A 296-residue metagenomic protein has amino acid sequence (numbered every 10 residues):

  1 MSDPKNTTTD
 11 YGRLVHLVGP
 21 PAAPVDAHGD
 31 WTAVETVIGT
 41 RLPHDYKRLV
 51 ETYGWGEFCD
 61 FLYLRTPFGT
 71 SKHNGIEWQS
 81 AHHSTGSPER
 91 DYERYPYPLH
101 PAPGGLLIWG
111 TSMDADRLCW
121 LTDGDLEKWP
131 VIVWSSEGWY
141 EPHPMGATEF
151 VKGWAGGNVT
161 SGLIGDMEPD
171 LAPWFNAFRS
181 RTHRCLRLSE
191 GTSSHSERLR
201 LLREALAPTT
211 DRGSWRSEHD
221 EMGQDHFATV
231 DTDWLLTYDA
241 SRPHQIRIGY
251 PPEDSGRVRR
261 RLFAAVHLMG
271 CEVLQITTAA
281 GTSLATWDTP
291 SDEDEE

Functional and structural regions predicted by a protein language model:
M1-D116, G165-P169, R179-S189, S196-D225 (+5 more regions): A surface-exposed partner-binding patch
G110-S112, L121-D123, W134-S136: Structured loops at beta-to-helix junctions and adjacent beta-edge loops in soluble globular domains
A115-C119, G138-P144, T192-E197, L235 (+1 more regions): Short, surface-exposed beta-strand/loop "edge" segments at domain boundaries and coil↔beta transitions
E127-S135, T237-E253: Intrinsically disordered, low-complexity regulatory segments enriched in Ser/Thr/Pro and charged residues
P130-L163: Compact, glycine/acidic-enriched structural inserts
W154-F178: Ser/Pro/Thr-rich intrinsically disordered low-complexity regulatory tracts in nuclear proteins
